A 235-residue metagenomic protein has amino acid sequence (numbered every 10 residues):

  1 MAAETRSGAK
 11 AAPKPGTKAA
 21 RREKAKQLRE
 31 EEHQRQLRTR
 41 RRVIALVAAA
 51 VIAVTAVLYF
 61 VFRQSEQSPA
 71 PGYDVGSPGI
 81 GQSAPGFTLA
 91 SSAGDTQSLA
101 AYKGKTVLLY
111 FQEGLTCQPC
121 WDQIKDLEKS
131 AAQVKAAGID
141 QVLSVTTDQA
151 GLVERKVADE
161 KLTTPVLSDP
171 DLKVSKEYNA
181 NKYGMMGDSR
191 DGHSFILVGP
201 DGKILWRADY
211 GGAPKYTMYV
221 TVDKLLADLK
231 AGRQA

Functional and structural regions predicted by a protein language model:
M1-S83, A235: N-terminal targeting signals for export/organelle localization
Q82-S83, T106, R190-G192: Short, small/polar residue-rich loop motifs at catalytic or cofactor-binding pockets
L89-A90, P165-D169: Short acidic-hydrophobic, aromatic-tinged amphipathic segments that line or gate anion-handling sites
Q97-L127, Q141: Short active-site neighborhood of thiol/selenol oxidoreductases, capturing the structured segment around
A100-Y102, A180, Y210: Residue-level structural signal for beta-strand termini and adjacent loop
W121-L162, P170-E177: Structural microenvironment flanking redox-active thiols in thiol-disulfide oxidoreductases
K161-P165, A180-I196: Structural micro-motif
R190-A235: Thiol-/selenol-based redox modules, centered on thioredoxin-like and closely related oxidoreductase domains
